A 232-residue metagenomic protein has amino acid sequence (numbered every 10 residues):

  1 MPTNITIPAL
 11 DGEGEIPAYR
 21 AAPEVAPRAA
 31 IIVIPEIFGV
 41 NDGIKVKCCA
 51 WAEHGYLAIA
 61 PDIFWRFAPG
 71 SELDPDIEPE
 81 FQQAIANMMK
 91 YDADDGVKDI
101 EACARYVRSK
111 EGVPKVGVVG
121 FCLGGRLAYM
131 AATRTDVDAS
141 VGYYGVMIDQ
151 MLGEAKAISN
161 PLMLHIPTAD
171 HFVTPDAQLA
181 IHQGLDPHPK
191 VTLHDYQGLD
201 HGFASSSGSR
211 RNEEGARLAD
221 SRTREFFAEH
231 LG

Functional and structural regions predicted by a protein language model:
M1-G232: N-terminal cap/leader regions of alpha/beta-hydrolase-fold enzymes, predominantly small-molecule hydrolases
